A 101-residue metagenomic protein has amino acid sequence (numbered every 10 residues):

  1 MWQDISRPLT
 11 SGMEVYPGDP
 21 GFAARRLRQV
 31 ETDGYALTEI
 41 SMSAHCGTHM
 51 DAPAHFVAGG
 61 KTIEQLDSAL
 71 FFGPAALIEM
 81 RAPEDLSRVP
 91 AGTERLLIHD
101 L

Functional and structural regions predicted by a protein language model:
M1-L101: Active-/binding-site microenvironments in catalytic and ligand-binding cores
